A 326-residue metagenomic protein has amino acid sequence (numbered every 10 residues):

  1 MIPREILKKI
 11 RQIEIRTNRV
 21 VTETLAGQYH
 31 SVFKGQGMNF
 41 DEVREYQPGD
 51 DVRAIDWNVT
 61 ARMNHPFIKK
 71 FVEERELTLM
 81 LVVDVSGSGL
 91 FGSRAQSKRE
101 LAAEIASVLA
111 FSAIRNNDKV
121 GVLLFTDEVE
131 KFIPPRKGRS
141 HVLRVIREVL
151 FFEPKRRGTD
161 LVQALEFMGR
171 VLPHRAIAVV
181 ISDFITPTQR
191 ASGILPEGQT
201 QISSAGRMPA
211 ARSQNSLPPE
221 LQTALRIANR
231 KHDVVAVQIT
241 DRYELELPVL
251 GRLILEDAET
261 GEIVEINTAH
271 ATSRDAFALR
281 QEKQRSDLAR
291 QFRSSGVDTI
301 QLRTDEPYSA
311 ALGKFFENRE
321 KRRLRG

Functional and structural regions predicted by a protein language model:
M1-F33, M38, E42, D51 (+2 more regions): Von Willebrand factor type A / integrin I
M1-R139, I177, S182, P187-T188 (+2 more regions): An amphipathic, basic-hydrophobic helix/alpha-beta surface used to engage anionic, phosphate-rich ligands or surfaces
G89, S93, V149-E153, G296-T299: Short amphipathic alpha-helical interaction patches enriched in hydrophobic/aromatic residues with interspersed Lys/Arg
R94, L101, R156, L279-R280: Residues that cap or flank secondary-structure elements
I133-R147, E317: Short, electropositive alpha-helical surface patch
H141-A176, S216-P219, R242: Von Willebrand factor
T188-L217: Intrinsic disorder/low-complexity segments
